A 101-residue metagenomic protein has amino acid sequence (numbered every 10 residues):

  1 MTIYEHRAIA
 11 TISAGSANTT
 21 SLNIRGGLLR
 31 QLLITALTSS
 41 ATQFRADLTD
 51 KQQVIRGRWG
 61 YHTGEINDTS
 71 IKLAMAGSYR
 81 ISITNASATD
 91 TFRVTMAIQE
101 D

Functional and structural regions predicted by a protein language model:
M1-R25, T84-D101: C-terminal interaction-tip segments
T2-A8, Q52-G60: Surface-exposed loop/edge segments in extracytoplasmic proteins
T11, T35-L37: Short, solvent-exposed aromatic-acidic interface loops
I12-A17, H62-T69, A76: Solvent-exposed, conformationally flexible loop/turn segments
A17-T19, A41-Q43, E65-D68, T91-R93: Short, surface-exposed coil-to-beta transition loops
L22, A46-L48, S70-L73: Short, exposed beta-strand/loop patches in secreted or surface proteins that constitute
G26-I34, K72-R93: Noncatalytic modules at the cell exterior or secretory-pathway interfaces, chiefly beta-strand-rich lectin/adhesion
S39-V54, V94: Short, surface-exposed beta-strand/strand-loop-strand elements in extracellular ectodomains
